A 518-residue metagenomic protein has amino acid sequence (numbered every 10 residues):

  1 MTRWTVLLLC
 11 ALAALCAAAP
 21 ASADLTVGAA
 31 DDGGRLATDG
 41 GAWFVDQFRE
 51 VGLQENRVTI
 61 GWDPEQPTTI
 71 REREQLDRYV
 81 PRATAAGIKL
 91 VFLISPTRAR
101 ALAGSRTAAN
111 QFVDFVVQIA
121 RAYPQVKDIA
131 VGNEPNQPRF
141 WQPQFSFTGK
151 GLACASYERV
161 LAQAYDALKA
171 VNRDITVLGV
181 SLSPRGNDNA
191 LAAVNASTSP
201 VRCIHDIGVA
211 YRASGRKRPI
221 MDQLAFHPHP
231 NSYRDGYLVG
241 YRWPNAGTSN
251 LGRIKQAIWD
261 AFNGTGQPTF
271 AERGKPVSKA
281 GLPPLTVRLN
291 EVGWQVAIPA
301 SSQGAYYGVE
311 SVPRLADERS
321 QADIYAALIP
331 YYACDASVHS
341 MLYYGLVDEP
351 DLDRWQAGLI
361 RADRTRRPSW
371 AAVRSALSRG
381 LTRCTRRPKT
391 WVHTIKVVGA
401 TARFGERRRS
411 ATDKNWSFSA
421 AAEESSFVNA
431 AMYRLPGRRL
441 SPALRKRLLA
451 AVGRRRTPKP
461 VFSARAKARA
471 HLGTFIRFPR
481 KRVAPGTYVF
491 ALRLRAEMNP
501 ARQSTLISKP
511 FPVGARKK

Functional and structural regions predicted by a protein language model:
S22-G61: Boundary/entry segment of secreted carbohydrate-active catalytic domains
T38, A108-V113, L152-S311, L315: Noncatalytic carbohydrate-binding groove/subsite architecture in carbohydrate-active enzymes
F48-V194, N231, L346-E349: Substrate-binding cleft and catalytic face of glycoside hydrolase catalytic domains, especially the flexible beta-alpha
P67, P135, F140, S146-G151 (+1 more regions): Aromatic-rich peripheral "rim/lid" segments of glycoside hydrolase catalytic domains that contact and position glycan
T412-F418: Structural beta-strand segments of beta-rich domains
L440-V483: Glycine-centered tight-turn motifs at strand-turn-strand junctions
Y488-R493: A short tyrosine-centered beta-strand micro-motif
R495-R502: Short, solvent-exposed loop/turn segments at the edges of extracellular beta-sandwich modules
